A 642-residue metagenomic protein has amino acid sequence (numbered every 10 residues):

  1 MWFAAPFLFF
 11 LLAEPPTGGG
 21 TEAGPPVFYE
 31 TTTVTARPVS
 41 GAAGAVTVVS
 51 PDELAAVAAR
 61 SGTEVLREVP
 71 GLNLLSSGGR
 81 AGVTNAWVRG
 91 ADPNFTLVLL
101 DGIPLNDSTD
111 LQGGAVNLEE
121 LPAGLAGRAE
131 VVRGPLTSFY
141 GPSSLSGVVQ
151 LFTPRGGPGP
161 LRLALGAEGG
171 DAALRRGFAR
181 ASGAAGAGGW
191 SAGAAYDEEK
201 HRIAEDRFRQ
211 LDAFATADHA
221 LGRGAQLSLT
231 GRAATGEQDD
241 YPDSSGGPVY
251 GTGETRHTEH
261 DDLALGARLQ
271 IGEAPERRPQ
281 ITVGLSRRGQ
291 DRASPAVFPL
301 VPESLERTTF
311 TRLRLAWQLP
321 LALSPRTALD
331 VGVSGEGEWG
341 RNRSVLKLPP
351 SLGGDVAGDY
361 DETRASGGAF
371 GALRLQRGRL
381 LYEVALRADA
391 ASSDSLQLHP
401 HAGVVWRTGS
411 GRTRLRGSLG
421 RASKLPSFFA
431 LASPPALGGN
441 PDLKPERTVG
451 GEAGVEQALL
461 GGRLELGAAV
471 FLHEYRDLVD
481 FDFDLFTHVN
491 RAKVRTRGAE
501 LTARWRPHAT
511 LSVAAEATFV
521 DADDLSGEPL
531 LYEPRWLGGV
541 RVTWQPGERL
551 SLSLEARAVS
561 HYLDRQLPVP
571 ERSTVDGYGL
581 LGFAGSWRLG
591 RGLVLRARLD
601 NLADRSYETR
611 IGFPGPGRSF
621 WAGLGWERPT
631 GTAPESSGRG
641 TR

Functional and structural regions predicted by a protein language model:
V27-G62, N85, P93, S108 (+1 more regions): N-terminal periplasmic "start-of-domain" segments of outer-membrane beta-barrel proteins
T63, R67-D107: Extracytoplasmic beta-strand/coil segments of soluble accessory domains associated with Gram-negative outer-membrane
P104-R133: Short acidic/polar hinge/loop motifs at secondary-structure boundaries that mediate gating or recognition
P135-S138, G147-G183, A194, E199-D206: Short strand-turn segments of transmembrane beta-barrel domains in outer membranes, especially the first one or two
E199-Q210, A220, G224-P279, V283-R312 (+1 more regions): Flexible loop and strand-edge segments within Gram-negative outer membrane beta-barrel domains
D218-L221, G417, V513, L531-R642: Conserved C-terminal beta-signal and adjacent last beta-strands/turns of outer-membrane beta-barrel proteins
S245-G272, T308-F310, G358, E362-R364 (+4 more regions): Outer-membrane beta-barrel signature, preferentially recognizing the C-terminal barrel domain of Gram-negative
P325, L375-Y382, L466, V470-E474 (+2 more regions): Gram-negative outer-membrane beta-barrel transporters
